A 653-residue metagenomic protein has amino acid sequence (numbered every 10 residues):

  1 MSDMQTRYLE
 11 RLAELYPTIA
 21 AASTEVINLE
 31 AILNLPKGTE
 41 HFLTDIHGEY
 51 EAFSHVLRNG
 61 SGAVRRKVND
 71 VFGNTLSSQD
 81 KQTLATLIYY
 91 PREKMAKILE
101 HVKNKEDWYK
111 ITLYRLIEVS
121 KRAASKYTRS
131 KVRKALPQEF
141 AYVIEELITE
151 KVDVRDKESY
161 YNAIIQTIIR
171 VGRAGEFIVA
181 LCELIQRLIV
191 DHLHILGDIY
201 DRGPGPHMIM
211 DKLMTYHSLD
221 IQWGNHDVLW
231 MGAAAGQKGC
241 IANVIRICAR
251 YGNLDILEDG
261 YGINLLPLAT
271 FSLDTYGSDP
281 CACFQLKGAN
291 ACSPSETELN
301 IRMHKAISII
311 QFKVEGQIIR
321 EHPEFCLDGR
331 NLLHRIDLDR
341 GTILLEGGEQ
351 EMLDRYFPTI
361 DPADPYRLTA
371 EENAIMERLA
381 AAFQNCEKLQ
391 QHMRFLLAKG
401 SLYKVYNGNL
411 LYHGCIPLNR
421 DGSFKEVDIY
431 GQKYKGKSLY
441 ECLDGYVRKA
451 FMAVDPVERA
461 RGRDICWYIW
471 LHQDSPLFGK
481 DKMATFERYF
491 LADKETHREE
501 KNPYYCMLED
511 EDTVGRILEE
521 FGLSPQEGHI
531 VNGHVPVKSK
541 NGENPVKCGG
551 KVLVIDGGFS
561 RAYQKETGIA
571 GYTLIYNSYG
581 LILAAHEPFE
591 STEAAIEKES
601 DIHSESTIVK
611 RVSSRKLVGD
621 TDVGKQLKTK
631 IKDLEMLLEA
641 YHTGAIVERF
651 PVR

Functional and structural regions predicted by a protein language model:
M1-R653: Feature recognizes metal-dependent phosphohydrolase scaffolds
